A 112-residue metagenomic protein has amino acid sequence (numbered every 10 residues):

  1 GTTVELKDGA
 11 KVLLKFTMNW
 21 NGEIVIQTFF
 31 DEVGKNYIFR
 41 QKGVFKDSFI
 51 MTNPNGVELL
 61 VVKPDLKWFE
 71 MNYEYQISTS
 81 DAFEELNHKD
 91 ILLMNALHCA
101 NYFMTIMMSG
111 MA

Functional and structural regions predicted by a protein language model:
T2, D8-A112: Low-complexity or membrane-interfacial segments used for flexible interactions
